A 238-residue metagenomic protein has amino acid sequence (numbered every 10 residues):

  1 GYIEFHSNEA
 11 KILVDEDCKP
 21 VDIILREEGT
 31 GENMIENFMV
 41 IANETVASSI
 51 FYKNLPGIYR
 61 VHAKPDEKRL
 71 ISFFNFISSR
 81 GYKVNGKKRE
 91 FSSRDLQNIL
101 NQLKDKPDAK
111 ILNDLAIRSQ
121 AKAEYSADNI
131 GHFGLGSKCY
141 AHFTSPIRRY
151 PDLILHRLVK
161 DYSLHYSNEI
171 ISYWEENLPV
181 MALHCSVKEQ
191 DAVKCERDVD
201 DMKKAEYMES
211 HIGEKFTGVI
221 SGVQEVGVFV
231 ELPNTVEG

Functional and structural regions predicted by a protein language model:
G1-G238: Electropositive polyanion-binding surfaces
